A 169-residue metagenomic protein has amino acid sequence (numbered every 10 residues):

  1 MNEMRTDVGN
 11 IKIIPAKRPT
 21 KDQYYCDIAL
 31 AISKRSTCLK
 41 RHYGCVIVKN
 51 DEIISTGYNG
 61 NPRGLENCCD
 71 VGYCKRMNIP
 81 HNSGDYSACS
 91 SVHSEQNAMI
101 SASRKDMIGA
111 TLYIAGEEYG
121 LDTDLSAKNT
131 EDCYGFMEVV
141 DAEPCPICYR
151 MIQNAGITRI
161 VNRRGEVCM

Functional and structural regions predicted by a protein language model:
M4-T6: Extreme N-terminal basic, low-complexity initiation segments that serve as generic localization/processing leaders
G9-I11, P15-T20, C26-D27, K34 (+1 more regions): Zn2+-dependent cytidine deaminase-like catalytic core
A31, R35-L39: Short loop/turn motifs at secondary-structure junctions and domain boundaries
L39-Y43, V92: Short, basic and Ser/Thr-rich N-terminal targeting/leader segments
H42-G57: Short beta-strand scaffold segments in enzyme catalytic cores
